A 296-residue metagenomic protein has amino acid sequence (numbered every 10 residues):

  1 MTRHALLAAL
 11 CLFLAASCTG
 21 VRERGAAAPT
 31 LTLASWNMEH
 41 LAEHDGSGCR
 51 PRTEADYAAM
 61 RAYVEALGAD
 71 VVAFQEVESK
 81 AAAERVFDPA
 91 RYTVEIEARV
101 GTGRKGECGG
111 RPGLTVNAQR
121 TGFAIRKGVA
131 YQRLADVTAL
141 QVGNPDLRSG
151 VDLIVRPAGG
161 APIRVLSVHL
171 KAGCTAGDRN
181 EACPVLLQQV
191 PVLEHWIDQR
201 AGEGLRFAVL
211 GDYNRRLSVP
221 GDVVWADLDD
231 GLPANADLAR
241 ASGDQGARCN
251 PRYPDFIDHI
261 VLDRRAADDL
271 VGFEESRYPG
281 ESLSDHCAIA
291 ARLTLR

Functional and structural regions predicted by a protein language model:
A5-A16: Bacterial N-terminal signal peptides
C18-A118, V190-E194, C287, R296: N-terminal, active-site-proximal structural segment of metallo-dependent hydrolase catalytic domains
C18-G20, P145, H195-A208, N214-R296: Metal-dependent phosphoester-hydrolase catalytic domains
T30-D45, A135-V137, P162-A172: Active-site-proximal beta-strand elements of phosphoester/diester hydrolases
L33-M38, Y63-E84, A124, L153 (+5 more regions): Active-site beta-strand/loop signature of hydrolases that rely on acidic residues for catalysis
E43-D45, K80-R85, R104-K105, Q132-L134 (+2 more regions): Extracytoplasmic/secreted cell-surface and envelope-processing proteins
D45-P51, G68-F74, C108-R111, L140-Q141 (+6 more regions): Second-shell loop/turn segments in exported
V71, E78-R164, L170: Structured beta-strand-rich core segments of catalytic domains in phosphoester-bond hydrolases
